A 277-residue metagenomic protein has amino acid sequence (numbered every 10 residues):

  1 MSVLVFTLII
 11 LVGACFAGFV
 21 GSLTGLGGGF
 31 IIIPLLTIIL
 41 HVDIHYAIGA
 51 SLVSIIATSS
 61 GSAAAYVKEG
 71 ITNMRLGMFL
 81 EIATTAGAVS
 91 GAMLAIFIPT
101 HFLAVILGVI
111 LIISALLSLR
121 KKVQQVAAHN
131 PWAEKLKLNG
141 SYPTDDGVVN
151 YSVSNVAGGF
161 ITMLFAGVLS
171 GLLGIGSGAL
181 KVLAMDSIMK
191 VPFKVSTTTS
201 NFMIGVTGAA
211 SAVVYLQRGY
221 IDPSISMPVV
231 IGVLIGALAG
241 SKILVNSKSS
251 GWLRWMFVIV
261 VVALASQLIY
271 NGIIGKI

Functional and structural regions predicted by a protein language model:
M1-A17, I38, K68-G167, S187 (+1 more regions): Juxtamembrane transmembrane-helix boundary motif
I9-A14, A50, S196, F202: Alpha-helical transmembrane segments of multi-pass membrane proteins
A14-G25, S62, L164-L173: Transmembrane alpha-helix interface/packing and boundary motifs in multi-pass membrane proteins, characterized by
T24-I82: Juxtamembrane transmembrane-helix termini in multi-pass membrane transport proteins
I32-Y46, G171, L180-V195: Interfacial segments of multi-pass membrane proteins
S51-I55, S200-I204, I225-V230: Short hydrophobic/aromatic, small-residue-rich stretches within specific transmembrane helices of secondary active
V53-G61, A83-G87, L94, M203-A210: Membrane-embedded alpha-helical segments of transport systems, primarily multispan ion/solute transporters
S62-I71, L169-G171, K181-D186, T207-I221: Generic transmembrane alpha-helix signature in multi-pass membrane proteins, especially transporters/channels
